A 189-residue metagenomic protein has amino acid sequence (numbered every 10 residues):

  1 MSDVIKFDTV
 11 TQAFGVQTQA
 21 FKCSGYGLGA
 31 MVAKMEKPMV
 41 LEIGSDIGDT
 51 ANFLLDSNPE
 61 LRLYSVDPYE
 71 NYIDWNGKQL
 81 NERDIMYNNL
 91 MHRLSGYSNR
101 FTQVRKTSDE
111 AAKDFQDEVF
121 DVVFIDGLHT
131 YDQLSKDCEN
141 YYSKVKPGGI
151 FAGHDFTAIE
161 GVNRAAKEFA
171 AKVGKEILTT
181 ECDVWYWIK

Functional and structural regions predicted by a protein language model:
M1-K189: A short alpha-helical cap/connector motif
